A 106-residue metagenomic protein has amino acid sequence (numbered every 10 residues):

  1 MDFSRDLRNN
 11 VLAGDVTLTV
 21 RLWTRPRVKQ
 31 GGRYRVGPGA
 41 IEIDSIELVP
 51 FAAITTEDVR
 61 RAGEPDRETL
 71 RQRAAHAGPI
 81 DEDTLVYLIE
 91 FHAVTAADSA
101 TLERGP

Functional and structural regions predicted by a protein language model:
M1-P106: Mixed-charge, low-complexity intrinsically disordered regions
